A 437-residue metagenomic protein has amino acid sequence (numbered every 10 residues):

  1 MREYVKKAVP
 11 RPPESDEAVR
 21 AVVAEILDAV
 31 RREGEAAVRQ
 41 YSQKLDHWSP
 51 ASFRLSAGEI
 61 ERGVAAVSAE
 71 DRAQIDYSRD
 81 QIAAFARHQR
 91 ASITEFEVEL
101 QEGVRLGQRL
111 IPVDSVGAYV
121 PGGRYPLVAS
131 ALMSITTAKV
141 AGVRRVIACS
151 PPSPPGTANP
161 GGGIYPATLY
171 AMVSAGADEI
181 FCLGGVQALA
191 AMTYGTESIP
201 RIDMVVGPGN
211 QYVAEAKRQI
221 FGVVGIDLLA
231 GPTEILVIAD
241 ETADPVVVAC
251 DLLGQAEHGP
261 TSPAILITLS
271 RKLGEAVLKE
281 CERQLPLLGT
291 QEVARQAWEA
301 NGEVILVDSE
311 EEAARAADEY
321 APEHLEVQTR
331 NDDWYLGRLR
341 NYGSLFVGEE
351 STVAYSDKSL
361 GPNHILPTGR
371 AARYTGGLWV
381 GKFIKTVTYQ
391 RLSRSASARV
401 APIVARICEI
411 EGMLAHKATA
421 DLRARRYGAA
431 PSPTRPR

Functional and structural regions predicted by a protein language model:
M1-D114: N-terminal Rossmann-like NAD(P)+-binding subdomain of aldehyde/semialdehyde dehydrogenases
M1-E3, E179-G184, V304-S309: Short acidic-hydrophobic, aromatic-tinged amphipathic segments that line or gate anion-handling sites
S92-V98, S262-I267, L287-W298, Q328-T329 (+2 more regions): Flexible, glycine/charged-enriched surface loops at secondary-structure junctions
E99-Y170: Conserved small-residue-rich beta-alpha loop and adjacent elements that most often cradle the phosphate/pyrophosphate
S174-P263: Conserved NAD(P)+-binding/catalytic subdomain of aldehyde/semialdehyde dehydrogenases
V206-P208, L228-A239, Q255-L278, A294-I305 (+4 more regions): Short loop-to-beta-strand entry elements in the cores of soluble alpha/beta enzymes
E310, D318-P436: C-terminal core of ALDH-fold dehydrogenases
